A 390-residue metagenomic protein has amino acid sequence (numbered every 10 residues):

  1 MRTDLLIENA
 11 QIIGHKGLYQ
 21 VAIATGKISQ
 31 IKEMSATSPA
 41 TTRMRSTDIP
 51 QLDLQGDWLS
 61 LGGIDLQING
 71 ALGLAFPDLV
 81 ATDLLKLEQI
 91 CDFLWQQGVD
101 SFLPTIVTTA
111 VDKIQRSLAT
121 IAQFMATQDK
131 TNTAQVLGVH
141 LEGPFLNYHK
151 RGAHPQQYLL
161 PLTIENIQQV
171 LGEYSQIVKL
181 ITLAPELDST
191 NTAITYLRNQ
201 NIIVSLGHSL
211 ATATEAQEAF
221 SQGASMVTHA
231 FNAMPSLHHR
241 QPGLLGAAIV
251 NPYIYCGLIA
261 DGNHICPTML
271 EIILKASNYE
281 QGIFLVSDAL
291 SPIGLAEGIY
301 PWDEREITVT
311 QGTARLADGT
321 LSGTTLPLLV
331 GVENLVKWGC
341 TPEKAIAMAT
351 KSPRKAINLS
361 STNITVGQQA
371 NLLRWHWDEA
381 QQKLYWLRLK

Functional and structural regions predicted by a protein language model:
M1-T42, R388: N-terminal metal-binding scaffold of metallo-dependent hydrolase/deaminase domains
R2-N9, T42-A81, L87-E88, D92: Replace "His-x-His-based motif
L6, G62-I64, S205, I283-V286: Residue-level marker for buried hydrophobic side chains located in beta-strands that build the well-ordered beta-sheet
D57-L59, L66, F76-A134, Y158-E173 (+1 more regions): Alpha-helical scaffold segments that flank or form the walls of functional sites
N69-A71, P77, E88-S117, A134-N147 (+5 more regions): Divalent metal-dependent hydrolysis catalytic cores, especially in the metallo-beta-lactamase
L141, Y148-I164, Q169-G243: Divalent metal-binding pocket/active-site signature
E215-A349, A356-S360, H376-E379: Active-site-adjacent C-terminal substructures of enzyme catalytic domains
K355, S360-K390: C-terminal cap of metal-dependent C-N hydrolases
